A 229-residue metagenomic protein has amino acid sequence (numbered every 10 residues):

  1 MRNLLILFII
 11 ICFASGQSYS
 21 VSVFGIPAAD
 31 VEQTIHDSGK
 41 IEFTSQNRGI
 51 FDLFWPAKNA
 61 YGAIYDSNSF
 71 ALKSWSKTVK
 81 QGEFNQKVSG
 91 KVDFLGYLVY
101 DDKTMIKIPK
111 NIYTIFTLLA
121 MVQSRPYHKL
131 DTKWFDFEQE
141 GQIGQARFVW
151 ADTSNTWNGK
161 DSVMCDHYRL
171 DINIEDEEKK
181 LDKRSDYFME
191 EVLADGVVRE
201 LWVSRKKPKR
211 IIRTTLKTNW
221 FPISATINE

Functional and structural regions predicted by a protein language model:
N3-F13: Sec-dependent N-terminal signal peptides
S15-V92, D136-E229: Acidic, serine/threonine-rich low-complexity disordered tracts
V88-L130: Hydrophobic, well-structured mid-protein blocks that either form specific transmembrane helices
